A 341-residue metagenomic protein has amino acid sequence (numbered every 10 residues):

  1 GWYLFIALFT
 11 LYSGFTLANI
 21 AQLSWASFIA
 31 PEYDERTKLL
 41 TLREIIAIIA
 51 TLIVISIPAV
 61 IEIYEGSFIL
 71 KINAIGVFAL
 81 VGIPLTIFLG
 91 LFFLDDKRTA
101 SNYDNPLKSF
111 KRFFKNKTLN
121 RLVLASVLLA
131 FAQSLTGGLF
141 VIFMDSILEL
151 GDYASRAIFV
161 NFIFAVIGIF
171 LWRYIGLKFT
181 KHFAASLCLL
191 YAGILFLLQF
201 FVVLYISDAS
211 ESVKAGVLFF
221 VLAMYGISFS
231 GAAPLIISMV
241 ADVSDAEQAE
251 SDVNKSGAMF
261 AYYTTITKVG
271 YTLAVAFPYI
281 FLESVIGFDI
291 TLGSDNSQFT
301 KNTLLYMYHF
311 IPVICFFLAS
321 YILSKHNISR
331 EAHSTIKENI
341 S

Functional and structural regions predicted by a protein language model:
G1-S341: Membrane-embedded alpha-helical bundles of multi-pass transporters/translocases, especially carrier/permease families
